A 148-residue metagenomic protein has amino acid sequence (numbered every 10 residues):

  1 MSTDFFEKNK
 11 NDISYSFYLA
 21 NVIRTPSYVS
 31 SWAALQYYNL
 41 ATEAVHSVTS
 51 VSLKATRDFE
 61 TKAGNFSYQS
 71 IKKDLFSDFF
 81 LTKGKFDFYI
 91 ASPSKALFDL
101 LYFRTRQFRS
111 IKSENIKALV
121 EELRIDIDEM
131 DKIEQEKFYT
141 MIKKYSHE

Functional and structural regions predicted by a protein language model:
M1-P26, K62: Short beta-edge/loop segments at beta->alpha junctions of small alpha/beta modules that act as binding/recognition
D4-K8, Y68-D74, S110-L119: Short, compositionally biased low-complexity segments
S16, S31, I90-S94: Short runs of predominantly hydrophobic/aromatic residues within well-ordered alpha helices that form helix-helix
Y18-I23, S27, S31, E43-V45 (+1 more regions): Contiguous, function-dense segments enriched for cysteine-driven chemistry and partner/ligand-binding capacity
T25, N39-E43, Y102-R106: Short helix-capping and hinge/turn segments at secondary-structure transitions, especially at repeat and domain
S31-K85: Exposed, interaction-prone assembly regions rather than primary DNA-binding/catalytic cores
F79-E148: Hydrophobic alpha-helical interaction segments
